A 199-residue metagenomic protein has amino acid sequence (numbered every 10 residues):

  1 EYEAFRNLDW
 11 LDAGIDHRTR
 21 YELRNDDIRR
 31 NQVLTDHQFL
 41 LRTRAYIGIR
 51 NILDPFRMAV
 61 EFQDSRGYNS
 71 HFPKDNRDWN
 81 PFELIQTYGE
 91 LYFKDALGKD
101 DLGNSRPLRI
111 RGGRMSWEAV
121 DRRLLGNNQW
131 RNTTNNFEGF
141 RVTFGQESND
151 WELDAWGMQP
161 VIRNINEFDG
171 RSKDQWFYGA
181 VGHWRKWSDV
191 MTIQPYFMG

Functional and structural regions predicted by a protein language model:
E1-D36, Y46-D54, K74-R77: N-terminal periplasmic/intermembrane-space "pro-region" immediately following the signal or transit peptide
D9, T35-T43, N80-I85, T134-E138 (+1 more regions): Residues that define the transmembrane beta-barrel architecture of outer-membrane proteins
A13-I15, A59-E61, L108-R114: Extended hydrophobic secondary-structure segments that form protein cores and membrane-embedded regions
T19-N25, N51-P55, F62-Y68, R114-E118 (+4 more regions): Transmembrane beta-strands of outer-membrane beta-barrel pores
R29-V33, H71-R77, L124-Q129, R163-D169: Extracellular loop and loop/strand-boundary signature of outer-membrane beta-barrel proteins
F56-Q86, E90-F93: Membrane helical hairpin/interfacial module
R77-L84, L91, N104, A119-R122 (+1 more regions): Outer-membrane pore/translocation modules
T87, Y92-I110, N127-G199: Signature for the C-terminal beta-barrel architecture of outer-membrane proteins
